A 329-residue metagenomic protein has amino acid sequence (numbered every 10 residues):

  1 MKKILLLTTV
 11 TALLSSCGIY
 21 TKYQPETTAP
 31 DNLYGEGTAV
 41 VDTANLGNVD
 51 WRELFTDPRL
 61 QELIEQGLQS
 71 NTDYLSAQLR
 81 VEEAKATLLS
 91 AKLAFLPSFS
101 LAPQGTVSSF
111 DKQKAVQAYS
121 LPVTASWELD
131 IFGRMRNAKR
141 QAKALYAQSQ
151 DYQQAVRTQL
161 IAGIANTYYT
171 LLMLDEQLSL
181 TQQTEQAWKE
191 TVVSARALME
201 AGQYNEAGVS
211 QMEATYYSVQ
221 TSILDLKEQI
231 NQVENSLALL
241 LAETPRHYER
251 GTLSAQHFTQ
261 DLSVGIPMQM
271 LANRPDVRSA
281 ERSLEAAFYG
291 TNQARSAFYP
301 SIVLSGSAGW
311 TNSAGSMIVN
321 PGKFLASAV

Functional and structural regions predicted by a protein language model:
I4-Q69, K227-A272: Terminal intrinsically disordered/low-complexity segments used for targeting and assembly
T38-T56, E65, P103-T124, H247-S263 (+3 more regions): Small/polar, glycine/serine/threonine/aspartate-rich low-complexity segments that form flexible
L75, F95-V116, S126-Q159, D175 (+2 more regions): Small/polar (Gly/Ser/Thr/Ala-rich) solvent-exposed segments that form structured loops/beta-strands/short helices used
L75-L93, A102-Q104, E285: Short, acidic/charged, Gly/Pro-enriched secondary-structure junctions
A144, D151-I266: Periplasmic alpha-helical coiled-coil/stalk elements that build and connect Gram-negative outer-membrane
S279-Y299: Long hydrophobic segments that form regular secondary structure
